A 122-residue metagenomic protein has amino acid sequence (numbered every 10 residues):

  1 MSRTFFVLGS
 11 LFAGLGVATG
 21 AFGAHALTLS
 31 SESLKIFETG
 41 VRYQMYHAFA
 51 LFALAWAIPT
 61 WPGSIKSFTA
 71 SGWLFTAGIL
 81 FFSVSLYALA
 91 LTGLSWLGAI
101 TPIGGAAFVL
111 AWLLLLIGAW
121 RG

Functional and structural regions predicted by a protein language model:
M1-G122: Polytopic transmembrane helical bundles with strong interfacial aromatic enrichment
